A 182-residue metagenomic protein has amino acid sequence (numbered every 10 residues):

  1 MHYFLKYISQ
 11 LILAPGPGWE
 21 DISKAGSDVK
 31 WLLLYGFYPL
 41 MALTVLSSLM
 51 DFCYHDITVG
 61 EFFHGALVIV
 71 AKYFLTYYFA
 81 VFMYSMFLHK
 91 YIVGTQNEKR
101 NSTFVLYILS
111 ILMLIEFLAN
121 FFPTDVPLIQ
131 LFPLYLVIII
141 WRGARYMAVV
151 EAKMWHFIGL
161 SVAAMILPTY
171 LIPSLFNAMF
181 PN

Functional and structural regions predicted by a protein language model:
H2-Q96: Selected alpha-helical membrane-embedding segments in polytopic membrane proteins
S47-G60, L114-T124, I172: Transmembrane helix-loop junctions in multi-pass membrane proteins
S85, H89-Y170: Hydrophobic alpha-helical transmembrane segments and adjacent short intramembrane/lumenal linkers of inner/organellar
P168-N182: Juxtamembrane boundary at the C-terminal end of a transmembrane helix
